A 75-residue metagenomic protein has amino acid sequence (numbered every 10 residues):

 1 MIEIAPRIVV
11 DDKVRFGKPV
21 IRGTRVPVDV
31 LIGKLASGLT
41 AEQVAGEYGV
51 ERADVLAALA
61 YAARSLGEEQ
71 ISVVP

Functional and structural regions predicted by a protein language model:
A5-R25, I71-V74: Short, Lys/Arg-enriched anionic-surface-contact patches
V28-P75: Long, charge-rich, low-complexity alpha-helical segments
